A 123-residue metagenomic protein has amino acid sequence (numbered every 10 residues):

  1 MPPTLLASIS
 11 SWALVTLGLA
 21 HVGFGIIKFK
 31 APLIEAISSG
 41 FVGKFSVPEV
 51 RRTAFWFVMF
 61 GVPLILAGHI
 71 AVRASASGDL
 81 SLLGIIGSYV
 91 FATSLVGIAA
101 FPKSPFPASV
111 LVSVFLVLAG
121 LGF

Functional and structural regions predicted by a protein language model:
P2-G18: Interfacial segments of alpha-helical transmembrane regions
L17-W56: Hydrophobic transmembrane helix segments
F45-V50, L64-G78: Short juxtamembrane and helix-loop transition motifs at transmembrane-helix boundaries in membrane proteins
F60-A67, V90: Core segments of transmembrane alpha-helices that mediate helix-helix packing or line hydrophobic substrate/ligand
R73-A92: Cytoplasmic juxtamembrane regions at transmembrane-helix boundaries
L80-I85, F101-L111: Short, aromatic-rich membrane-interface segments at the entry and exit of alpha-helical transmembrane domains
G87-G97, L111-L116: Hydrophobic, membrane-inserted alpha-helices
L116-F123: Juxtamembrane boundary at the C-terminal end of a transmembrane helix
